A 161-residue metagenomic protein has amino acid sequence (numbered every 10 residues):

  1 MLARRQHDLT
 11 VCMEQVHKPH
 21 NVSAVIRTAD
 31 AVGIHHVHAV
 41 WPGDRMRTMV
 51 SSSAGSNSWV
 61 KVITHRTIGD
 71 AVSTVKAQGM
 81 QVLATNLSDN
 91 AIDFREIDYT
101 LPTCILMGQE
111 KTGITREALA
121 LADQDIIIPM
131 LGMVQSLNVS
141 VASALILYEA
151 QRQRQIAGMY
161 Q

Functional and structural regions predicted by a protein language model:
M1-Q161: Post-transcriptional modification and biogenesis factors for structured RNAs of the translation apparatus
